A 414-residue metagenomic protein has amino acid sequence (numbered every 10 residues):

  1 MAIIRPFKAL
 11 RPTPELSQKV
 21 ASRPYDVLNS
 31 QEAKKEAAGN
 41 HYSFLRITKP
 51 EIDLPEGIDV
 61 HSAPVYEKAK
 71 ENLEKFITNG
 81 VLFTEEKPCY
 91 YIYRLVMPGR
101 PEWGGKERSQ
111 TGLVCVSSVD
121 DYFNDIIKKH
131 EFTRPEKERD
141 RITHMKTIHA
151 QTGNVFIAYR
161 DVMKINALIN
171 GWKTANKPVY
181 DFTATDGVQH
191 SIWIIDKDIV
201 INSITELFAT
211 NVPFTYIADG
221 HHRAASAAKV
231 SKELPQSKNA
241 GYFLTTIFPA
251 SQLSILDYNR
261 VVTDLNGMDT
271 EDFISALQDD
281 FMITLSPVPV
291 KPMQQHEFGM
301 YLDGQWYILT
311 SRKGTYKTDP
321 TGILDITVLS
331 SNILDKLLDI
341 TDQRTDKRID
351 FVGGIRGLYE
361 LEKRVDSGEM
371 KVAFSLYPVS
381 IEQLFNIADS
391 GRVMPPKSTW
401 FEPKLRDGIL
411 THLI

Functional and structural regions predicted by a protein language model:
M1-I414: Surface-exposed, charge/polar-rich loops and edge strands
